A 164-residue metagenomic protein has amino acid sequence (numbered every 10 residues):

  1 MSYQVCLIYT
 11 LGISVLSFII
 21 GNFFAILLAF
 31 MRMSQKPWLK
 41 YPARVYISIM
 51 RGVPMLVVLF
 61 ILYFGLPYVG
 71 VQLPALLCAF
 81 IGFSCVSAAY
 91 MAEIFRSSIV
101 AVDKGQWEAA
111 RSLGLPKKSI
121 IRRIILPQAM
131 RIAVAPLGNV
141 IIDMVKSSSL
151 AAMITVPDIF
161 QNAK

Functional and structural regions predicted by a protein language model:
M1-K164: Transmembrane alpha-helices and adjacent helix-loop boundaries
